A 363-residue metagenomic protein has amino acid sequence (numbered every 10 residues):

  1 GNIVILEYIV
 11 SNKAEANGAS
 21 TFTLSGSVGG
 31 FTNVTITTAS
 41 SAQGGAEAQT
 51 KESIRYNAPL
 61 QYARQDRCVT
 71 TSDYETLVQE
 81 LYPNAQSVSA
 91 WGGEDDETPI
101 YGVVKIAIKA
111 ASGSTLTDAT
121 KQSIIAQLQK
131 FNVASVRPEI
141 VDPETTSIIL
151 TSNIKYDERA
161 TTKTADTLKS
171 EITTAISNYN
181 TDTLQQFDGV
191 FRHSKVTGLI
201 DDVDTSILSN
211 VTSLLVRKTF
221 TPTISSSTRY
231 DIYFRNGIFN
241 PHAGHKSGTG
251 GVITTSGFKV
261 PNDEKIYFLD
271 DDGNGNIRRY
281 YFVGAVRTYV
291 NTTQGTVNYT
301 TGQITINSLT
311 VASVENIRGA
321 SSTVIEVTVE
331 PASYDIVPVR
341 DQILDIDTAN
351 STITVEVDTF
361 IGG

Functional and structural regions predicted by a protein language model:
G1-T76, D345-G363: Catalytic P-loop NTP-binding/switch module of NTPases
G1-V10, A312-V337: Extended Gly/Ser/Thr-rich low-complexity repeat segments, especially those forming or decorating extracellular
I3-V4, V78, S152, I200 (+1 more regions): Buried hydrophobic packing residues in well-ordered domains
T21-T23, S27, G93-T98, V141-I149 (+2 more regions): A glycine-rich phosphate-binding loop feature that marks nucleotide/adenosyl-phosphate handling sites
Q65-F187: Carbohydrate-recognition loop of C-type lectin domains
D166-G257: An aromatic-glycine-centered, glycine-rich loop/turn in mixed alpha/beta architecture
D182, K259-S321: Extended, beta-strand-rich, solvent-exposed assembly scaffolds of outer structural proteins
S321-G363: Feature of secretome-associated and extracellular-like proteins
